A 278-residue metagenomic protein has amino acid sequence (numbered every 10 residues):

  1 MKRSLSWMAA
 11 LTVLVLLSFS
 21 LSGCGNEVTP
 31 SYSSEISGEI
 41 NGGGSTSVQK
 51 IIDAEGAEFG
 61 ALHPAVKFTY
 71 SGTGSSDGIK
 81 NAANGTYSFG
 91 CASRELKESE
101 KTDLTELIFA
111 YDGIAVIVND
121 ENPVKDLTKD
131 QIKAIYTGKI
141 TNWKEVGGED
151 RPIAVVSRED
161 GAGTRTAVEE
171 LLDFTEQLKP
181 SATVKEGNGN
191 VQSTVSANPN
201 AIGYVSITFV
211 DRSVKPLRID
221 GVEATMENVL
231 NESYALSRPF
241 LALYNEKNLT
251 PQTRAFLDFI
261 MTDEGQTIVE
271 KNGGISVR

Functional and structural regions predicted by a protein language model:
M1-L11: Bacterial N-terminal signal peptides that target proteins for export
F19-G23: C-terminal motif of bacterial Sec signal peptides marking the signal peptidase cleavage site
C24-R278: Exported/periplasmic ABC-transporter solute-binding proteins
